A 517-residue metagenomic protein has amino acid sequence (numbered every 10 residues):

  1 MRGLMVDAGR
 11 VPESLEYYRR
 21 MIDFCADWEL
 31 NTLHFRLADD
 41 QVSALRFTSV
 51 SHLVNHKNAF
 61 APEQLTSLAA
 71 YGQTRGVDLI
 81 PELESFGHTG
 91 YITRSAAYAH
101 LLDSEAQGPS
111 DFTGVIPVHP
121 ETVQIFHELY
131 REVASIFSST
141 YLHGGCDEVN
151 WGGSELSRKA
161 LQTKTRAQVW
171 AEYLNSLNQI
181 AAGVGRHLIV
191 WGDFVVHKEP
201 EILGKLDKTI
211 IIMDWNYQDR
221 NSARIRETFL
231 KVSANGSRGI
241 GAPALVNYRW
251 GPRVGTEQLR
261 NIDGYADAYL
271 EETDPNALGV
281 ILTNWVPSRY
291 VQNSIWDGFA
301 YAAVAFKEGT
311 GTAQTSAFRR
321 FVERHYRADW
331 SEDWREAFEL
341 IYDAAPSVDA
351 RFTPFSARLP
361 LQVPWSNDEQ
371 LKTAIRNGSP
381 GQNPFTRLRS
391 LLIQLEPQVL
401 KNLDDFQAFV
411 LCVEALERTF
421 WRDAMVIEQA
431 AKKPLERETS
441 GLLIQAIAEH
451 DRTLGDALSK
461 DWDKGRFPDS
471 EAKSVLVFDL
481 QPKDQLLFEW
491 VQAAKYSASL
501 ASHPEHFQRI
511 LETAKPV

Functional and structural regions predicted by a protein language model:
M1-I189, G241-P243: Feature activates predominantly on carbohydrate-active enzymes
D23, S67-A70, G76, P120-S135 (+2 more regions): Substrate-binding groove of N-acetylhexosamine-processing glycoside hydrolases
